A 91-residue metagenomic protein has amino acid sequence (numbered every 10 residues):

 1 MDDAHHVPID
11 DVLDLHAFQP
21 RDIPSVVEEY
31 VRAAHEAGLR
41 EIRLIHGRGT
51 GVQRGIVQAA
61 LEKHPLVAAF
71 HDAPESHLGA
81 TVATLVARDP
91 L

Functional and structural regions predicted by a protein language model:
M1-L91: Long, charged, low-complexity intrinsically disordered regions
